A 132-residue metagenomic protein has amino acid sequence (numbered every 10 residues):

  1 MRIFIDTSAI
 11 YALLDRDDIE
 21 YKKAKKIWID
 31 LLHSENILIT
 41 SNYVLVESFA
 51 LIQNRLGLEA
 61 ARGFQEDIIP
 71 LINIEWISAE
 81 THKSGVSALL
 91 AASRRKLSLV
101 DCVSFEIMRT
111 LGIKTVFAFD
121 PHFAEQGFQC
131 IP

Functional and structural regions predicted by a protein language model:
M1-I39, Q53-G63: Short, well-structured N-terminal submotif of metal-dependent ribonuclease cores
I5, I39-T40, W76, L99 (+1 more regions): Short beta-strand scaffold positions
S8, D17, Y43, F49 (+1 more regions): Anionic group-transfer/hydrolysis microenvironments
S34-L38, L71-N73, G112-K114: Short active-site oxyanion
S48, E66-I68, I72-A79, V86 (+2 more regions): Short acidic, glycine/proline-enriched helix-loop-strand junctions
I74-T115: Active-site neighborhoods of divalent-metal-dependent phosphate/nucleic-acid chemistry enzymes
F105, T110-P132: Acidic, PIN/NYN-like endoribonuclease modules and their adjacent C-terminal/linker elements
